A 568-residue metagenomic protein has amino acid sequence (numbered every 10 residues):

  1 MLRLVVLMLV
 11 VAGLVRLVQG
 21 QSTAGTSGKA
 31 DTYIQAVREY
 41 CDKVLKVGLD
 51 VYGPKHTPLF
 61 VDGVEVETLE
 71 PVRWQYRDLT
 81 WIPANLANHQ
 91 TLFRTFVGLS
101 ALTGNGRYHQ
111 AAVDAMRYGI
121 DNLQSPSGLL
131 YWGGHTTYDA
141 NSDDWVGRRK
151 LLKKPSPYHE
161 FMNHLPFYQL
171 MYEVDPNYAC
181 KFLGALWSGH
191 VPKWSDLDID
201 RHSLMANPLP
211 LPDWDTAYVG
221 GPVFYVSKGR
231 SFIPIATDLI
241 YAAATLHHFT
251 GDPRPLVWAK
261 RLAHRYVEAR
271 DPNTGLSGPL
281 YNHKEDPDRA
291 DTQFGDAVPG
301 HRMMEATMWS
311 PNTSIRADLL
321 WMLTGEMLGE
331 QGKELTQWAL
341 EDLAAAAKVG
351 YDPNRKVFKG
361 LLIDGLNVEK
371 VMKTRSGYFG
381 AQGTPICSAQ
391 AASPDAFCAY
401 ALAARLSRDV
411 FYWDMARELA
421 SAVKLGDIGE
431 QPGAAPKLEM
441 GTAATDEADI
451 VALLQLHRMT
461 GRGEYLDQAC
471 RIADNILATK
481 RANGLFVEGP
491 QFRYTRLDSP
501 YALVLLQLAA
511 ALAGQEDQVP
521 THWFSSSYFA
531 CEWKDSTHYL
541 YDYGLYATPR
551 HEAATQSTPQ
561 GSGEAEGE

Functional and structural regions predicted by a protein language model:
V5-R16: Bacterial N-terminal signal peptides
Q19-E568: Glycan-recognition and catalytic cores of secretory/periplasmic carbohydrate-active enzymes
